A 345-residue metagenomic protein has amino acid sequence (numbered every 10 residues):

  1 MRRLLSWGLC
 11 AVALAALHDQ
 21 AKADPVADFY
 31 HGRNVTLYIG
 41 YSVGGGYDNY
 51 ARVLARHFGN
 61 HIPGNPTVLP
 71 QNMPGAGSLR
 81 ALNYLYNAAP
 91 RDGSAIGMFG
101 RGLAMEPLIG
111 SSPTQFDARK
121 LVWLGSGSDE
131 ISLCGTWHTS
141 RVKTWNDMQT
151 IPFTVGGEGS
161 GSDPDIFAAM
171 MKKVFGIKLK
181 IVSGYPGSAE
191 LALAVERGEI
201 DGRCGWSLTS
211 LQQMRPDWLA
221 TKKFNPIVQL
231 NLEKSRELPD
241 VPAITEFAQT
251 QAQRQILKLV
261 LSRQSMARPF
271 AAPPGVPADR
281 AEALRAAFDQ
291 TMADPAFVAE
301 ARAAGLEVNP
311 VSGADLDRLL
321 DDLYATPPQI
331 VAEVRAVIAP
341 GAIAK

Functional and structural regions predicted by a protein language model:
W7-A16: Bacterial N-terminal signal peptides
L17-A23: Sec/Tat signal peptide C-region and signal peptidase I cleavage site
H31-R33, A220-K223, S265, V276-K345: An extracytoplasmic/periplasmic, membrane-proximal ligand-sensing/linker region
V35, N60-N65, Y84-A95, L103-E190 (+4 more regions): Hinge/capping helix and adjacent helix->loop/strand transition within the periplasmic-binding protein
T36-A51, P74-G77, G156-D163: Extracytoplasmic "Venus flytrap"
M98-F99, E158, G184, C204-W206 (+2 more regions): Short beta-strand and adjacent tight-turn residues that come in two discontinuous sequence segments and form the edges
R101-P113, D165, A169-V174, G202-F247: A ligand-binding cleft/hinge motif common to bilobed small-molecule-binding domains
